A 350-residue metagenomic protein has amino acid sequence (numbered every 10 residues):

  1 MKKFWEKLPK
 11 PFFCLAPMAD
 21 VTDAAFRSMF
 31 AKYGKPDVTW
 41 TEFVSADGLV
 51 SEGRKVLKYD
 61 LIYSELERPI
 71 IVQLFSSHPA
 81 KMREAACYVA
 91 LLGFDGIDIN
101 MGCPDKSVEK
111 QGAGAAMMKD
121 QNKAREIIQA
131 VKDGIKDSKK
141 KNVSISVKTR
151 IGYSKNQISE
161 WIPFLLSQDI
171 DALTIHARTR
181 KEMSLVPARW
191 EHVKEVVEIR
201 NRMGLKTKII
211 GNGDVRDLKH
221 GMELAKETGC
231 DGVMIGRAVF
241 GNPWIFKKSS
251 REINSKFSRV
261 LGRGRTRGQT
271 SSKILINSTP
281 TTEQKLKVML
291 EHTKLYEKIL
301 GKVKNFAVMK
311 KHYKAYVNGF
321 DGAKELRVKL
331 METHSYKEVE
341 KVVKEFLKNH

Functional and structural regions predicted by a protein language model:
M1-P9, F13-C14, A19, A25 (+9 more regions): Alpha/beta catalytic cores of nucleotide-metabolism and tRNA/nucleoside-modifying enzymes
K2-K3, M18-Y88: Glycine-rich, positively charged N-terminal anion/phosphate-binding segment
L8-F12, D47-I70, C103, K110-Q111 (+1 more regions): N-terminal small/glycine-rich loop or linker at the start of catalytic domains across soluble metabolic enzymes
F13-A16, T39-T41, I70-L74, I97 (+4 more regions): Hydrophobic faces of well-ordered beta-strands that scaffold small-molecule active sites in alpha/beta enzyme cores
M18-D20, V44-A46, F75-S77, G102-P104 (+4 more regions): Active-site beta-loop-alpha junctions enriched in small/polar residues
L49-S51, Q129, M183, N242-K248: Short, charged, surface-exposed secondary-structure boundary motifs
R83-I97, M101-Q111, N122-T207: Alpha/beta enzyme core
M118-K119: Aromatic- and acidic-residue-enriched carbohydrate-binding clefts of CAZyme catalytic domains
